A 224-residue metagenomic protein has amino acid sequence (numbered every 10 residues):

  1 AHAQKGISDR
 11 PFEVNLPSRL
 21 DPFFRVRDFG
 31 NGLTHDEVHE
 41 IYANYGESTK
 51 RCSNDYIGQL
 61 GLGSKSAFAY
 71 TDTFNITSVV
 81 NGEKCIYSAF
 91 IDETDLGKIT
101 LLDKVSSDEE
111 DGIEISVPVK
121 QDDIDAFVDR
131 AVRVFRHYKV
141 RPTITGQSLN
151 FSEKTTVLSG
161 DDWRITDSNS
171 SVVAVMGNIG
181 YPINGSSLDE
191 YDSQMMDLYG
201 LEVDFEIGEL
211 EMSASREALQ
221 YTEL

Functional and structural regions predicted by a protein language model:
A1, F12-P17, V203-L210: Short loop/turn segments at strand-loop or loop-helix junctions that form parts of catalytic or ligand-binding pockets
A1-V14, G63-F68: Conserved ATP-binding N-box helix of the HATPase_c
L16-F24: Short beta-strand-loop-beta element adjacent to the nucleotide/active-site pocket used for signaling
D28: Acidic ATP/Mg2+-coordinating residue in the GHKL
G32-E40: Short helix N-cap motif at coil->helix boundaries in the Bergerat
I41-G46: Mobile ATP-lid/nucleotide-binding loop of the nucleotide-binding subdomain
K50-S159: GHKL-type ATPase core
T100-L101, D125-L224: GHKL/Histidine-kinase-like ATPase module
